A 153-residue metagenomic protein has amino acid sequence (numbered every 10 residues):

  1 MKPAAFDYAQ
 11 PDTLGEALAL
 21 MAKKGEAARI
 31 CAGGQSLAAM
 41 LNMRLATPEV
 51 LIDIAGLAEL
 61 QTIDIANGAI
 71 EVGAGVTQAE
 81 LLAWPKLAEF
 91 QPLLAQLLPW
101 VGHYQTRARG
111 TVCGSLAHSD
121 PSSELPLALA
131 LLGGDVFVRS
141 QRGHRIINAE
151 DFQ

Functional and structural regions predicted by a protein language model:
M1-Q153: C-terminal structural segment of proteins
